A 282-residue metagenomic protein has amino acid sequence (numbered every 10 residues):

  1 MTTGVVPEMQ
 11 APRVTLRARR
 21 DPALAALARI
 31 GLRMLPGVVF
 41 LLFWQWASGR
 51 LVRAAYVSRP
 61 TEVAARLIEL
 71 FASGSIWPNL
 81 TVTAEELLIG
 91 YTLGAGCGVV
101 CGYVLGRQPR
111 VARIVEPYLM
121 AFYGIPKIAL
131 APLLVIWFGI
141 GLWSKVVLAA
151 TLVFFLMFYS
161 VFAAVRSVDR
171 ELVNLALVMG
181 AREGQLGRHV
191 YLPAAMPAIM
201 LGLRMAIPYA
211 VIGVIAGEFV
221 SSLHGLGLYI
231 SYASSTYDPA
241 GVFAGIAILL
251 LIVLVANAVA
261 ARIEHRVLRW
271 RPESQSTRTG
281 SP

Functional and structural regions predicted by a protein language model:
L16-A47: N-terminal signal-anchor/first transmembrane alpha helix
R17-A25, G49-L93: Periplasmic/extracellular loop-to-transmembrane helix junction in inner-membrane transport proteins
I89-L119: Transmembrane-helix boundary motif in ABC transporter permease subunits
P109, P197, L201, F243-P282: C-terminal transmembrane helix and the adjacent membrane-cytosol boundary/short C-terminal tail of inner/organellar
P117, S160-M205, I230: Short cytoplasmic-facing helical segments at TM-TM junctions of multi-pass membrane proteins
M120-L156, A163-A164: Generic hydrophobic transmembrane alpha-helix motif, especially the helices
V135-W137, I212-L249, L268-R278: Glycine-rich helix-loop "coupling/hinge" segments at transmembrane-helix boundaries in multipass transporters
V147-T151, G184-G217, L249, A260: Transmembrane alpha-helices
